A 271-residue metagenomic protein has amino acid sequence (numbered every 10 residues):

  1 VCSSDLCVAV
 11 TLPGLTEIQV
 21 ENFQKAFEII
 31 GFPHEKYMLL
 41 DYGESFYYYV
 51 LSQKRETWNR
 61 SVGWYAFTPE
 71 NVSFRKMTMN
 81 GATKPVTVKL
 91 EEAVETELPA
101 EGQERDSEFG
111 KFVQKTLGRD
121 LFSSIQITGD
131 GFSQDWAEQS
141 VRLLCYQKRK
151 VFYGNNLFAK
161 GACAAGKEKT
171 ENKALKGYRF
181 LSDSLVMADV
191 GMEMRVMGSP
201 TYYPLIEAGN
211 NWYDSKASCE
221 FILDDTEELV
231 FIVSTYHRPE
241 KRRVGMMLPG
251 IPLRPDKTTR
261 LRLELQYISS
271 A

Functional and structural regions predicted by a protein language model:
V1-S3: Short, small-residue-biased leader/transition segments that mark boundaries at the very start of proteins
L6-S45: Glycine-rich phosphate-binding loop and adjoining helix at the ATP-binding site of ATP-dependent phosphoryl-transfer
V10-Q19, V113-L144, K150, G154-N155: Glycine-rich phosphate-binding loops at beta-strand->alpha-helix junctions
I18-K25, Y49-S52, V72-M77, S133-S140 (+1 more regions): A short acidic (Asp/Glu
P33-W64, L157-L175: Conserved phosphate-binding catalytic cores of ATP/NTP-utilizing and phosphoryl-transfer enzymes
Y48-K89, T259-A271: Gly/Thr-rich phosphate-binding beta-strand-loop-beta motif of the actin/hexokinase/Hsp70
M79-V113, A164-A165, Y213-V230: Glycine-rich phosphate-binding loop plus the immediately following alpha-helix
C163-R260: Acidic, glycine/GT-rich loop-and beta-edge segments that sit at the periphery of enzyme/chaperone cores
